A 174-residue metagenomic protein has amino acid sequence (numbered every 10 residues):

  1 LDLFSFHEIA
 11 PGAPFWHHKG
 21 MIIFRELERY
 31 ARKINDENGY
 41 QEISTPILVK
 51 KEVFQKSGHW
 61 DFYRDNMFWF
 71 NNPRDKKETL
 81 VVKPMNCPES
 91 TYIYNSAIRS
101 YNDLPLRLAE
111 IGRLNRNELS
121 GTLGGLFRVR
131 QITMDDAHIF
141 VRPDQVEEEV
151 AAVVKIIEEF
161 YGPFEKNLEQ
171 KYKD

Functional and structural regions predicted by a protein language model:
L1-L123, F127, I139, E158 (+1 more regions): Auxiliary tRNA-acceptor-end handling modules of aminoacyl-tRNA synthetases
M21-I22, T133-E147: A generic structural motif
K155: N-terminal Rossmann-like or analogous alpha/beta NTP/dinucleotide-binding catalytic cores that position adenine
G162-D174: Metal-assisted phosphate- and nucleotidyl-transfer catalytic regions
